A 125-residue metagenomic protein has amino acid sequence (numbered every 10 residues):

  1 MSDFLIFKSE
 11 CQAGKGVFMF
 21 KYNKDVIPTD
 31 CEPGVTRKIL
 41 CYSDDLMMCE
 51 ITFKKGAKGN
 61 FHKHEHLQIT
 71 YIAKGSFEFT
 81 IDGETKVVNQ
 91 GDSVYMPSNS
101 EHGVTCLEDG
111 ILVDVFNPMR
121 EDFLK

Functional and structural regions predicted by a protein language model:
S2-D45: A short, N-terminal "cap"/entry segment at the start of jelly-roll beta-barrel domains of the cupin/DSBH fold
C49-K63: Conserved short histidine dyad/triad with adjacent acidic residue
K58-G59, E78, V94, S98-G103: Histidine-centered metal-chelating micro-motifs
H66-F77, D82: Glycine- and acidic-residue-biased ligand/ion/polar-headgroup-sensing regions
A73-K74, N89-Q90, E108: A cytosolic small-molecule/anion-sensing beta-strand core signal
E84-S98: Short acidic-glycine-tyrosine-enriched beta hairpin
S98-D122: Ligand-binding loop in jelly-roll beta-barrel domains
